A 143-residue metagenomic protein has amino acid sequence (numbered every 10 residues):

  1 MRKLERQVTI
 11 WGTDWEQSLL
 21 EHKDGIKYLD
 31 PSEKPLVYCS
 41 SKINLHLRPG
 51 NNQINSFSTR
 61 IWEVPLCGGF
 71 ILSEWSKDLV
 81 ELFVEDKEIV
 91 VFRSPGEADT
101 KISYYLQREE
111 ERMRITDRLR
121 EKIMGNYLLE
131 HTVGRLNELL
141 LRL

Functional and structural regions predicted by a protein language model:
M1-W62, L66-E85: Nucleotide-sugar donor-binding catalytic core of glycosyltransferases
S32-E33, E97-K101: Short acidic active-site motifs
R60, K101, R118-L119: Short, hydrophobic/aromatic alpha-helical segments in well-folded domains
F83, I102, T116: Short, flexible helix/strand-to-coil boundary loops that buttress conserved ligand/catalytic motifs in alpha/beta
I89-P95, Y105-E109: Conserved acidic donor-binding segment of nucleotide-sugar-dependent glycosyltransferases
Q107-L140: A charged, aromatic-enriched C-terminal amphipathic alpha-helix characteristic of glycosyltransferases across folds
